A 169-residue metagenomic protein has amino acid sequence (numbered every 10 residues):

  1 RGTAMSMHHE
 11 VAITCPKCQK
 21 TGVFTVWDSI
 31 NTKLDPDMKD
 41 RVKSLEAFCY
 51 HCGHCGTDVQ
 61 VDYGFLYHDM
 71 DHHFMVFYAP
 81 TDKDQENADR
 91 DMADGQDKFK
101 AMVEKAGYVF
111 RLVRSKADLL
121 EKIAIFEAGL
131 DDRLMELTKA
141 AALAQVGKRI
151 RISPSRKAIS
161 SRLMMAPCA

Functional and structural regions predicted by a protein language model:
A4-T81: N-terminal cysteine/histidine-rich coordination modules
M5-M7, M38, M70, M75 (+5 more regions): Detector for methionine-enriched segments
P16, P80, G129, R151-P154 (+1 more regions): Proline-rich intrinsically disordered, low-complexity coils
T25, S115-K116, E127, R156 (+2 more regions): Helix N-cap / beta->alpha transition motif
K43-A47, E104, L143, G147: Generic surface-pattern signal
H51-K139: Domain-exit/linker segments immediately C-terminal to small folded modules
E136-A169: C-terminal, charged low-complexity interaction regions
